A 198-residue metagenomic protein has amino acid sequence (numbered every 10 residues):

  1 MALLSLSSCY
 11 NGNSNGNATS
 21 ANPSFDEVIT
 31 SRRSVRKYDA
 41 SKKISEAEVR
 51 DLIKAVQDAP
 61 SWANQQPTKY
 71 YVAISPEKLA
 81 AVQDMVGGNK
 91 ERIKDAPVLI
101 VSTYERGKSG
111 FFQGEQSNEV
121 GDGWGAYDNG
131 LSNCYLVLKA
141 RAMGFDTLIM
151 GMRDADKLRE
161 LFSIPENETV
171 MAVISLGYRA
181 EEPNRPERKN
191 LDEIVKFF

Functional and structural regions predicted by a protein language model:
L4-F198: Acidic, surface-exposed loops and disordered segments
